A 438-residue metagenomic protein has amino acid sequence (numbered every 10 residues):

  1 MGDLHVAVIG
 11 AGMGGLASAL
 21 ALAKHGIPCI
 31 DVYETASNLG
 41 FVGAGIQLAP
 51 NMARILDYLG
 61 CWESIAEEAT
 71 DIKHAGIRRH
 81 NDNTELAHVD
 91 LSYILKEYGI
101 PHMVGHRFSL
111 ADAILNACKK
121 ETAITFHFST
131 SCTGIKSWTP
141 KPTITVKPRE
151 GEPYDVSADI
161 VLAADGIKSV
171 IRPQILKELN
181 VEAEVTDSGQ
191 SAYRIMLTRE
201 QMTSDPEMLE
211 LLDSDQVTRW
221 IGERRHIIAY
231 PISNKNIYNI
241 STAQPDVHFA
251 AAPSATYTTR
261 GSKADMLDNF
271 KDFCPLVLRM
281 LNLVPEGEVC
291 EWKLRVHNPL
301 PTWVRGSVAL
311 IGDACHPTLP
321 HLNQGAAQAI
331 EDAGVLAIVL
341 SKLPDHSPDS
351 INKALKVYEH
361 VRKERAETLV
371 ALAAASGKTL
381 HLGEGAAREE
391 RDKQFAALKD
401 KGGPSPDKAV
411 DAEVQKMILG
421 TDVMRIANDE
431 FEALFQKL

Functional and structural regions predicted by a protein language model:
G2-D3, D82, R279, P301 (+2 more regions): C-terminal helical "tail/cap" subdomain of flavin- and related membrane-associated enzymes
D3, S157-D159, R305-G306: Active-site acidic short loop of glycosyltransferases
V8-H25, Y33-A36, L162-A163, Y193 (+3 more regions): Conserved mid-domain beta->alpha element of the FAD-binding
I30: Short beta-strand element of Class I
E34-S37, L91-Y98, V247-A251: Short glycine/proline- and charge-enriched loop/turn segments that cap or connect secondary-structure elements
L39-G40, V170-I171, P317-L319: Catalytic P-loop NTPase motifs of RecA-like helicase/translocase cores
V42-A117, K136: Active-site-adjacent segment of FAD-dependent monooxygenases/related oxidoreductases
D82, D112-E286: Conserved FAD-binding catalytic core of PHBH/FMO-like flavoproteins
